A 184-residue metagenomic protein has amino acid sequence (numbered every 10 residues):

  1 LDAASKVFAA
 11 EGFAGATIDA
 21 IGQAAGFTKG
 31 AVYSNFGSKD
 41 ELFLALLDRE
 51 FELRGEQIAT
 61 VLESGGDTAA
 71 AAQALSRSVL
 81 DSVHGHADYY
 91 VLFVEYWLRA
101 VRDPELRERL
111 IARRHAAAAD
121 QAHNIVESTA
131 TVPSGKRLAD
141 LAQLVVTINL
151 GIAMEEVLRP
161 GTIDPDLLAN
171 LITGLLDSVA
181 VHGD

Functional and structural regions predicted by a protein language model:
A3-E41, A45: Helix-turn-helix
A14-G15, A130-K136: Short, charged helix-capping/linker segments at alpha-helix termini
S38, R99-P104: Short loop-to-helix capping motifs
A45, E56-Y89, A130, L138-V145 (+1 more regions): Hydrophobic alpha-helical connector segments
D48-R54: Short, basic, alpha-helical segments at the C-terminal edge of helix-turn-helix-like DNA-binding modules
T60, G85-V91, P104-A130, D140-Q143 (+2 more regions): Amphipathic alpha-helical packing segments from all-alpha helical-bundle domains
S76-V79, F93-W97, V145, N149-I152: Short alpha-helical scaffolding segments that buttress acidic/His motifs in well-ordered protein cores
D81, A118-H123, I148, M154-D184: C-terminal peripheral helix-coil segments that are non-catalytic and often amphipathic
